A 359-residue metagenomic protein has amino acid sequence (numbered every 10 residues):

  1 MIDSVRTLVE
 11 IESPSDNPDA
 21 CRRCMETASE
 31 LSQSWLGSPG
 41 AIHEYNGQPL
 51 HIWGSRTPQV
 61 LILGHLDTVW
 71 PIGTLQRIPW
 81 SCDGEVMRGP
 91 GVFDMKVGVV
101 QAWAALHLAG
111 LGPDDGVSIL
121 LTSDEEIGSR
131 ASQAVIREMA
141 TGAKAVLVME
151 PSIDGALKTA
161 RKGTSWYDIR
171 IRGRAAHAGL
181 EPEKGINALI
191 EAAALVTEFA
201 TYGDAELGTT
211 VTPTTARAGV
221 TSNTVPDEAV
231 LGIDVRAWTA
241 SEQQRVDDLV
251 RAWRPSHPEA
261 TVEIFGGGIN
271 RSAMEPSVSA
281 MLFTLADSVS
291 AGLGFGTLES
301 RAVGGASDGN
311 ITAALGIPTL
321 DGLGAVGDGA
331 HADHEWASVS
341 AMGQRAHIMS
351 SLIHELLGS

Functional and structural regions predicted by a protein language model:
M1-P90: Acidic/His- and Gly-rich active-site-bordering loop/insert found across diverse amide/peptide-bond hydrolases
D3, S13, H43, W70 (+3 more regions): Metal-dependent amide/peptide-bond hydrolase catalytic core, centered on the "pita-bread" metallohydrolase fold
A28, V99-A109, V135, E191-V196 (+2 more regions): Buried hydrophobic packing segments
T57-L121, D333, S338, G343-Q344: Active-site metal-coordination/substrate-binding segment of hydrolases, especially metallo-dependent peptidases
L61, M87, D94, K144-V148 (+2 more regions): Short glycine-aspartate micro-motif
L63-G64, L120-T122, L147-E150, R170-R172 (+1 more regions): Short beta-strand segments
M95-W166, D204: Acidic/histidine-rich catalytic neighborhood of metal-dependent amide-processing enzymes
